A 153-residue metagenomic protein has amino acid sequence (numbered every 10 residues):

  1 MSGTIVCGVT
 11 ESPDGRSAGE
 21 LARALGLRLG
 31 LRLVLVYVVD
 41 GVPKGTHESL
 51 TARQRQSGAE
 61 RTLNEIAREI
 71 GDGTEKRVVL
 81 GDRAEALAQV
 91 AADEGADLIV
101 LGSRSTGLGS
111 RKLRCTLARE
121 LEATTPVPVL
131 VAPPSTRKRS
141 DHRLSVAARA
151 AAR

Functional and structural regions predicted by a protein language model:
S2-S49, R53, T124, A148 (+1 more regions): Small/aliphatic-rich secondary-structure junction motif
T4, D97-L98: Structural motif
V34-V36, E75-V79, L130-A132: General small-molecule cofactor/ligand-binding pocket signal
A52-N64, C115: Short, surface-exposed alpha-helical segments at coil->helix boundaries
V78-A86: Charged docking surfaces used in two-component/phosphorelay signaling
A92-A96: Glycine-rich phosphate-binding loop signature in dinucleotide/nucleotide-binding domains
L101-T124, R137-R143: Glycine-rich, Arg-bearing micro-motifs that act as flexible, cationic patches
